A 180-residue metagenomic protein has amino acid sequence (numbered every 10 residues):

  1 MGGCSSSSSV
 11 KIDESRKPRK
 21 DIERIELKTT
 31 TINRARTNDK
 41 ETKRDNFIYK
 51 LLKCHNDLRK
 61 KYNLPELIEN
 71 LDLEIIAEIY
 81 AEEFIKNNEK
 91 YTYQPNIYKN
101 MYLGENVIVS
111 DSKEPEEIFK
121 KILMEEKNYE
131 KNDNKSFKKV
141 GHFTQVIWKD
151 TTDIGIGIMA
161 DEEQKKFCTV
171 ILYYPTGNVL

Functional and structural regions predicted by a protein language model:
M1-R24: N-terminal secretory targeting and juxtamembrane "stalk" segments of secreted and cell-surface proteins
I12, D21, S112-L180: Disulfide-stabilized extracellular recognition modules
K17-R24, K28-T37, T42, D111: Intrinsically disordered, low-complexity, basic-enriched segments
T30-I32, N38-Y102: Short, well-ordered surface patches within globular domains
T42, E69, V109-S110, E163: Conserved, non-catalytic sequence blocks in retroelement Pol enzymes and Pol-derived host proteins
L67, V107, V146: Short clusters of hydrophobic/aromatic residues that line enzyme substrate/ligand-binding pockets
P95-F119: A solvent-exposed, acidic/Ser-Thr-rich amphipathic alpha-helical stretch
